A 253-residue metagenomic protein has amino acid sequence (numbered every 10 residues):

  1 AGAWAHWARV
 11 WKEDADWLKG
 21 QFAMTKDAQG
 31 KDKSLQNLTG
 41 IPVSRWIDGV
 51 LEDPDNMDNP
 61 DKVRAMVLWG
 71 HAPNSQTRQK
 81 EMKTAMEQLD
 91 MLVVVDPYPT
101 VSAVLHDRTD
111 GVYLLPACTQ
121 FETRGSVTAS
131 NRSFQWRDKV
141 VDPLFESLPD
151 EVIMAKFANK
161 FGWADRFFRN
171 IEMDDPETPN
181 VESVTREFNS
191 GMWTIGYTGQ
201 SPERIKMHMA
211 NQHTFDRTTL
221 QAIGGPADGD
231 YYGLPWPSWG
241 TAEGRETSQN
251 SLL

Functional and structural regions predicted by a protein language model:
G2-K206, P237-E246: Non-catalytic alpha/beta scaffold blocks inside enzyme catalytic domains
Q135, D165, Q212, G224-P226: Long, compositionally biased non-active-site segments enriched in small/hydrophobic residues and glycine
K206-H213: N-terminal non-catalytic regions of secreted/periplasmic and cell-surface proteins
T219-L220: Non-catalytic, alpha-helical, charged scaffold/linker segments that couple or flank catalytic or architectural cores
L253: Segments forming glycine/polar-rich beta-alpha architectures that bind adenosine-containing cofactors
